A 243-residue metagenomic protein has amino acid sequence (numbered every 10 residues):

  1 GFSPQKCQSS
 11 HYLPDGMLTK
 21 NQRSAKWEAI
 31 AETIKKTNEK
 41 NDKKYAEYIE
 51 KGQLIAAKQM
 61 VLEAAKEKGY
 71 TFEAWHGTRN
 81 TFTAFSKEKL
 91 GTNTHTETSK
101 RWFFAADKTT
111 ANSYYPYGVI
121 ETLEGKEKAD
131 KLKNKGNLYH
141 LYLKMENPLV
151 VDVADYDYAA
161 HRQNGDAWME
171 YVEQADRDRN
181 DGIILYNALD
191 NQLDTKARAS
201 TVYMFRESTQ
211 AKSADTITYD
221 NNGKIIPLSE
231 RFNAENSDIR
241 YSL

Functional and structural regions predicted by a protein language model:
G1-L243: Active-site and NAD+-binding cores of ADP-ribose-processing enzymes
